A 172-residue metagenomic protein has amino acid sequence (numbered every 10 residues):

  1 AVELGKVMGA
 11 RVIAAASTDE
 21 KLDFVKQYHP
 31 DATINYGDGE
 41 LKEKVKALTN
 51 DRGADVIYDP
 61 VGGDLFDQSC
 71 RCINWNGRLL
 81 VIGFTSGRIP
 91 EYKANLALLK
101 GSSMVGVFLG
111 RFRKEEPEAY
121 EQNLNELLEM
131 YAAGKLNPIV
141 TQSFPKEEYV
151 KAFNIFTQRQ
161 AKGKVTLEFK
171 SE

Functional and structural regions predicted by a protein language model:
A1-D38: Mid-domain Rossmann-like dinucleotide-binding core that forms the NAD(H)/NADP(H) cofactor-binding site
V25, D64-K135, E168-E172: Glycine-rich phosphate-binding loop and adjacent beta-alpha segment of Rossmann(oid) nucleotide-cofactor-binding
P30, G53-A54, A97, L136 (+1 more regions): Local beta-strand N-terminus motif with an aromatic residue
I34, I57-Y58: N-terminal Rossmann-like NAD(P) cofactor-binding module of classical short-chain dehydrogenase/reductase
E40-D51: Short amphipathic alpha-helix with an adjacent loop that forms part of the alpha/beta core around
N50, N74, Q160: Short conserved AdoMet
A133-Q142, V150-E172: C-terminal capping/lid region of NAD(P)-dependent oxidoreductase domains
P145: A conserved short coil-to-beta-strand element within the FAD-binding core of flavoproteins
